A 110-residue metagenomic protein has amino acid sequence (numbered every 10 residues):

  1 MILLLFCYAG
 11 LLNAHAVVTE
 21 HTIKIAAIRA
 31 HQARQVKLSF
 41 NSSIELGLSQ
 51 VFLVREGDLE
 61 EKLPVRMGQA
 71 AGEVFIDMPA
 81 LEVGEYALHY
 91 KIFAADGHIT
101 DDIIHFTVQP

Functional and structural regions predicted by a protein language model:
A9-L11: N-terminal signal peptide c-region/cleavage motif recognized by signal peptidases
N13-Q32: N-terminal edge beta-strand
R29-H31, Q35-S42, G97-P110: Extended, polar beta-sheet/loop recognition surfaces of beta-rich domains that mediate binding to diverse ligands
R29-H31, Q69, L81-V83: Surface-exposed coil/turn segments at beta-strand junctions on protein surfaces, enriched
V36-K37, N41-E61: Short, surface-exposed alpha-helix to beta-strand junction/turn motifs within ectodomains of secreted and cell-envelope
P64-A70: Short beta-strand segments within Ig-like beta-sandwich modules, predominantly Fibronectin type-III
E73-P79: Exposed aromatic-hydrophobic patches
E82-K91: A glycine-anchored, Pro-Gly-centered beta-turn/N-cap motif
